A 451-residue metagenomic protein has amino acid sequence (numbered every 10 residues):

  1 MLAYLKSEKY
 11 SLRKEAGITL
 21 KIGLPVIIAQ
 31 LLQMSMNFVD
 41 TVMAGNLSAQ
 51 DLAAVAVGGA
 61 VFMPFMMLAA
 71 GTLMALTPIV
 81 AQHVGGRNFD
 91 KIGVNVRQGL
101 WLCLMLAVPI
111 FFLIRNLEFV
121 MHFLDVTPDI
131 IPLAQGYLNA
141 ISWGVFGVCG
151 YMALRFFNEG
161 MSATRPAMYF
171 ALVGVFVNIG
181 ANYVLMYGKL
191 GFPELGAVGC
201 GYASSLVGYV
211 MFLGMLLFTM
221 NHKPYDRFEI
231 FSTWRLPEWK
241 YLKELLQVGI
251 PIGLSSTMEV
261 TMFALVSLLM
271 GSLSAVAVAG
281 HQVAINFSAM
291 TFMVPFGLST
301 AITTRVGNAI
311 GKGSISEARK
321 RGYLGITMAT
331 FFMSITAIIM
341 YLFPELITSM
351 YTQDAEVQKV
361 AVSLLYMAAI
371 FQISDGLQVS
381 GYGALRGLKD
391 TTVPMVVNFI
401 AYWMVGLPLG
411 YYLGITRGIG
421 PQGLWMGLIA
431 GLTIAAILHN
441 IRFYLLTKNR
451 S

Functional and structural regions predicted by a protein language model:
M1-G23, V80-F146, F192-I250, V306-F371 (+1 more regions): Short alpha-helical transmembrane segments in multi-pass integral membrane proteins
K21-D40, A140, G174, V207-M211 (+4 more regions): Transmembrane helical elements of multi-pass membrane transporters/channels
I27, L31, S35, V39 (+21 more regions): Generic alpha-helical transmembrane segments of integral inner-membrane proteins, especially permease/transport modules
L31, S35-A53, M121-P128, V184-L195 (+5 more regions): Helix-terminus/linker motif at the lipid-water interface of multi-pass membrane proteins
L52-F111, R115, V148-A167, S267 (+2 more regions): Small-residue-rich hydrophobic transmembrane alpha-helices
L73, I141-G160, A167-V175, C200-L216 (+6 more regions): Short runs within selected transmembrane alpha-helices of multi-pass transporters and secretion channels
